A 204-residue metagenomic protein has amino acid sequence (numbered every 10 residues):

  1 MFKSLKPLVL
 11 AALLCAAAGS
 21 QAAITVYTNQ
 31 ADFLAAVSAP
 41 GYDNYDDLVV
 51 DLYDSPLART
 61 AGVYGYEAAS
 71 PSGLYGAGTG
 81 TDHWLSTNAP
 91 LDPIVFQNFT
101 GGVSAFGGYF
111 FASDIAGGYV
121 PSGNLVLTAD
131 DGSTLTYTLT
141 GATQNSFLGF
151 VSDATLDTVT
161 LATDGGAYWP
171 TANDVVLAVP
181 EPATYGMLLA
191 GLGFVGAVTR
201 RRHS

Functional and structural regions predicted by a protein language model:
M1, A22-A23: Absolute protein N-terminus
M1-L8: Bacterial N-terminal signal peptides that target proteins for export
A17-G19: N-terminal signal peptide c-region/cleavage motif recognized by signal peptidases
A23-A178: Surface-exposed, well-ordered secondary-structure segments
E181-T199: A short, hydrophobic C-terminal helix/tail in secreted or cell-surface proteins
R201-S204: Short, charged juxtamembrane terminal tails flanking transmembrane helices
